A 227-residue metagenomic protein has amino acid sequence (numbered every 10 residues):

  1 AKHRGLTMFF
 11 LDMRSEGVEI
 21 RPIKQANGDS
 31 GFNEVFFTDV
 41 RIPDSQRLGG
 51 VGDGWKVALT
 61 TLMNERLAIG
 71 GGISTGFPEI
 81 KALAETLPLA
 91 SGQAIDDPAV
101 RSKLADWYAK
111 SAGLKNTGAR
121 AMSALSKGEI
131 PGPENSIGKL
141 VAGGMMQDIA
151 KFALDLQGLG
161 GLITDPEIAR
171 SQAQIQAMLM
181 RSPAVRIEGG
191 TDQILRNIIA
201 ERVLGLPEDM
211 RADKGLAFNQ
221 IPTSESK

Functional and structural regions predicted by a protein language model:
A1-E85, L206-K227: FAD-binding core of flavoproteins
K2-L6, A94-S102, S171-Q176: Glycine-rich, flexible loop segments associated with nucleotide phosphate handling
L6, F32, G52, S111 (+4 more regions): Active-site lining segments that contact anionic ligands and/or coordinate catalytic metals
E16, W55-L62, K81, N116-R120 (+3 more regions): Short acidic (Asp/Glu) and glycine-rich catalytic loops that position anionic groups and cofactors
P22, T61-L67, V100, S126 (+4 more regions): Short beta-alpha connecting loops at secondary-structure transitions that line or flank enzyme active sites
G50-V51, D96, S171, I187: Residue-level signature of the cytosolic catalytic core of signaling kinases
A68-E129, P133-F152: Extended amphipathic alpha-helical segments enriched in small hydrophobics
S136-K227: Alpha-helix capping/hinge segments and adjacent helical runs
